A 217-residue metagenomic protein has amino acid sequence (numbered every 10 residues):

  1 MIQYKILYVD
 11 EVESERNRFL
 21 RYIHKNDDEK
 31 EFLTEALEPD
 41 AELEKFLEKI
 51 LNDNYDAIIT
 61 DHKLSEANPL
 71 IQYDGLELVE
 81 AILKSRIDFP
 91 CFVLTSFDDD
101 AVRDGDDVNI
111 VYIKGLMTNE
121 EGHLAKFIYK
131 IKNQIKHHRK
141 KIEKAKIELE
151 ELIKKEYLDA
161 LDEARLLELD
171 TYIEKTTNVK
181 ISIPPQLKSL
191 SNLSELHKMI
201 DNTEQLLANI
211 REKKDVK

Functional and structural regions predicted by a protein language model:
M1-Q3, N54-Y55, D88: A general structural motif
I2-H24: Conserved acidic segment of CheY-like receiver
D10-V12, E35-A36, L70, F92-E168 (+1 more regions): Output/docking surface of receiver
R16-L20, K45-F46, N68-I71, V102-D106: A short acidic (Asp/Glu
E29-A41: Short hydrophobic/Thr-rich beta-strand motif most characteristic of the beta2 strand and flanking loop of CheY-like
E42-N52, D56-L83: Conserved phosphotransfer microenvironments
A81-C91: His-Asp phosphorelay/catalytic-motif detector in bacterial-type signaling
K136-K217: C-terminal output/effector regions of signal-responsive regulators
